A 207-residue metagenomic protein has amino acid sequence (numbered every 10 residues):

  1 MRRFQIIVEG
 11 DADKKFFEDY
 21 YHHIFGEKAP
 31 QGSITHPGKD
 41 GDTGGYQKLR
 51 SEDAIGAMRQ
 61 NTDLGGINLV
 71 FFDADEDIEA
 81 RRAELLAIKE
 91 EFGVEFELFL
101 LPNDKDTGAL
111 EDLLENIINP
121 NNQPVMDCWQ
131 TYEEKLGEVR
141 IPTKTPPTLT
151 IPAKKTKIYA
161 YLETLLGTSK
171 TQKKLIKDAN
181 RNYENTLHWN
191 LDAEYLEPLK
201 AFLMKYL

Functional and structural regions predicted by a protein language model:
M1-G38, T43, V70-F72: Short, acidic loop-beta-alpha module within alpha/beta folds
I7-F16, Y46, T156-L166: Phosphate-binding glycine-rich loops and adjacent basic patches that engage nucleotide phosphates, nucleic-acid
Y20-S33, S51-L207: C-terminal accessory helical subdomains adjacent to catalytic cores in phosphodiester- and nucleotide-handling enzymes
D42-E52: Charged, often glycine-rich, active-site loop that binds/positions anionic groups
